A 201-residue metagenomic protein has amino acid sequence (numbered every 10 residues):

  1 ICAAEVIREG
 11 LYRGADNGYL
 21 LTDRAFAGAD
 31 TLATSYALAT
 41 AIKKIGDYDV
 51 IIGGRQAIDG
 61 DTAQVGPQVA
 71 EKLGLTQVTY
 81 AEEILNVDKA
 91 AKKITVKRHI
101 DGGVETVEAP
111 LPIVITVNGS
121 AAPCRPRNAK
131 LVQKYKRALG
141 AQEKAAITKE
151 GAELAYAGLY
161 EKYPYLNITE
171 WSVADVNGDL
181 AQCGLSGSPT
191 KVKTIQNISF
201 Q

Functional and structural regions predicted by a protein language model:
I1-Q201: N-terminal glycine-rich FAD/FM-binding segment characteristic of electron-transfer flavoproteins
